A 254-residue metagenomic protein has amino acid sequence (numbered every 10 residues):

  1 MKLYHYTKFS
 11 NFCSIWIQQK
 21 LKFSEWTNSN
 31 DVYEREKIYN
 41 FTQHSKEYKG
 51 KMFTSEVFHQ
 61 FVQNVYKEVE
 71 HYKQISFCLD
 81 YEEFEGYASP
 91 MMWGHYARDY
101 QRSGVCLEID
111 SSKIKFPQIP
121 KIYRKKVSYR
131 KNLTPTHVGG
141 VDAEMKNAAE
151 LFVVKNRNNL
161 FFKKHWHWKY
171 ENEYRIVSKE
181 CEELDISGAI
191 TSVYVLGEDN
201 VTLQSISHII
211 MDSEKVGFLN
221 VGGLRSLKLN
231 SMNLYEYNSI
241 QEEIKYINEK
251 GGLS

Functional and structural regions predicted by a protein language model:
M1-S254: Partner-binding and oligomerization surfaces adjacent to conserved cores of proteins that assemble macromolecular
